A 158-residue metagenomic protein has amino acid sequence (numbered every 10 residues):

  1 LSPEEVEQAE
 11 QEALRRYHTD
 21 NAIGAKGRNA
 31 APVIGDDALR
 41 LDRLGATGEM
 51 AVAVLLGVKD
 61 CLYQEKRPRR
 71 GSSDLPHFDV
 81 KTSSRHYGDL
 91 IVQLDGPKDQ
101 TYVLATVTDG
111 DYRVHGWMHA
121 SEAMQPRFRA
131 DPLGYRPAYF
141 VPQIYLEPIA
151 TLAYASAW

Functional and structural regions predicted by a protein language model:
L1-D74, K81-W158: Nucleic-acid endonuclease domains
